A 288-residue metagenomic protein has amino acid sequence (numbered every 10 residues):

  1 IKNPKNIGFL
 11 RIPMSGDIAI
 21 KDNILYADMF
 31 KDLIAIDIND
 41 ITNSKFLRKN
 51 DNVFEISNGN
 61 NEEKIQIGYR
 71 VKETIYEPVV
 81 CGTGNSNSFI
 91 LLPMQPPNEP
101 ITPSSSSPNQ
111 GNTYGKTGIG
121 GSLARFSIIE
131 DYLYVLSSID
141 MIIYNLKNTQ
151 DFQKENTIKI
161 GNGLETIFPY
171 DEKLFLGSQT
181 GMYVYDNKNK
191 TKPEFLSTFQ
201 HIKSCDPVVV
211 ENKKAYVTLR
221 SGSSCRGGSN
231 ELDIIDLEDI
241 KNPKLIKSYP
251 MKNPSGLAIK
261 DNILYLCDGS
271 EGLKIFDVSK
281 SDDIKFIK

Functional and structural regions predicted by a protein language model:
I1-K288: Feature marking well-ordered beta-strand scaffolds used for ligand recognition
